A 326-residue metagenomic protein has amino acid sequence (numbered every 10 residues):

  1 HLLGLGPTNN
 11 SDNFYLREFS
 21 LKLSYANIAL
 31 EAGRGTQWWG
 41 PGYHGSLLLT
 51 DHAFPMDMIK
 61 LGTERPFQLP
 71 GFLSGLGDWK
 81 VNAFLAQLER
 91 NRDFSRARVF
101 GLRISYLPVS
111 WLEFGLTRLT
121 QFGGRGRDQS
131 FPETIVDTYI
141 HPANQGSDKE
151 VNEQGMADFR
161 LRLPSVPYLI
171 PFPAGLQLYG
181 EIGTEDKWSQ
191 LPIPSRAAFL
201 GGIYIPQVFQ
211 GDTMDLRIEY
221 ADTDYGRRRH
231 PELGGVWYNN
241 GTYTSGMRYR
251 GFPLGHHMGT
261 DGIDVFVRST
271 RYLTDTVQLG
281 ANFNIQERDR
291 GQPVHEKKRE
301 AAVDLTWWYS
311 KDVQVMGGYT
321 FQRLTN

Functional and structural regions predicted by a protein language model:
H1-R34, I59: Beta-barrel outer-membrane channel/assembly domains of diderm bacteria
L3-N10, H44-H52, Q87-R92, N144-S147 (+1 more regions): The substrate-binding groove and active-site-proximal loops of carbohydrate-active enzymes, especially glycoside
N10, R17, T50-D57, D148-G155: Phosphate/oxyanion-binding active-site loops and adjacent basic polyanion-contact surfaces
L21-N27, E31-G35, Y43, F266-Q278: Extended amphipathic secondary-structure runs
G35-W39, Y43-M58: Aromatic-lined, polymer-binding surfaces characteristic of secreted/periplasmic polysaccharide-degrading enzymes
W38, M58-R248, T260-Y272, V277-A302 (+1 more regions): Signature for the C-terminal beta-barrel architecture of outer-membrane proteins
A302-N326: Predominantly the C-terminal beta-signal and adjacent terminal strand-loop region of outer-membrane beta-barrel
